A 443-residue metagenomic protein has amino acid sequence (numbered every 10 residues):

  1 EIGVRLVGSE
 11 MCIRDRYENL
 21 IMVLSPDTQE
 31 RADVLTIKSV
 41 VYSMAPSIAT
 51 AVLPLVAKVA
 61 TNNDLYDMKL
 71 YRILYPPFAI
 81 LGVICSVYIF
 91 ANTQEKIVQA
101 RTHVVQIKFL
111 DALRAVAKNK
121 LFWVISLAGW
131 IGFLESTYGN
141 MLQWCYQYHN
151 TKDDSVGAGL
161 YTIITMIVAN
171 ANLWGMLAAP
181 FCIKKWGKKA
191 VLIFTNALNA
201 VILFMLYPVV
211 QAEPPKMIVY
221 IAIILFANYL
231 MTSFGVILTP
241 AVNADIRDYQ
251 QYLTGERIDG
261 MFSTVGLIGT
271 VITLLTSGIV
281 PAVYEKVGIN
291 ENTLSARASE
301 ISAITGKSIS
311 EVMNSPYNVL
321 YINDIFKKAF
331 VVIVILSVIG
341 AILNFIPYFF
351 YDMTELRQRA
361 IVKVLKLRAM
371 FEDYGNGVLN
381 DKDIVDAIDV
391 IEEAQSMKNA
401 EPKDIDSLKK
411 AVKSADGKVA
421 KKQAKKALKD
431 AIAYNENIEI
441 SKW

Functional and structural regions predicted by a protein language model:
E1-G8, I13: Single conserved hydrophobic/aromatic residue that forms the stacking wall/gate of nucleotide- or nucleobase-binding
R5, Y17-K152, A329-F330, S337-W443: Intracellular loop-helix junctions on the cytosolic face of multi-pass helical membrane proteins
I13-P26, G235-Y252: Intracellular juxtamembrane helix-capping segments at the cytosolic ends of symmetry-related transmembrane helices
M22, T28-I37, G157-G159, Q250-G266: Loop-to-transmembrane helix entry/capping segments in MFS-fold secondary transporters and related SLC/MFSD carriers
L35-L55, V168-A169, T264-P281: Glycine-rich segments within core transmembrane alpha-helices of 12-TM secondary carriers
P46-M68, L274-D324: Transmembrane alpha-helix termini and helix-breaking/packing motifs in multi-pass membrane transporters
W174-A190: Helix-to-loop junctions at the C-terminal end of transmembrane segments in multipass secondary transporters
A197-P215: C-terminal ends and interior cores of transmembrane alpha-helices in multi-pass membrane transporters/permeases
